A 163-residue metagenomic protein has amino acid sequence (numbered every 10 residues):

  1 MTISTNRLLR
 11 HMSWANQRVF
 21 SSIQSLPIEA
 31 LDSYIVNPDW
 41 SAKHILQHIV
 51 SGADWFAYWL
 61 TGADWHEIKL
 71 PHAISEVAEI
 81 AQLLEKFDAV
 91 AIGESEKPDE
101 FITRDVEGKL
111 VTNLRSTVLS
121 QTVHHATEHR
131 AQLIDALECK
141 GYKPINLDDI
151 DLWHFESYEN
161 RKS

Functional and structural regions predicted by a protein language model:
M1, T5-L8, E76-I80: Residue-level preference for long, well-ordered alpha-helices that form the structural scaffold of enzyme catalytic
N6-S21, S25-K69, E107-S163: Short, contiguous alpha-helical
W14, L84, F101-I102, L133: Short amphipathic alpha-helical surface micro-motifs
Y58, G62-P98: Helix-adjacent hinge/juxtasegments
E94-K109: Acidic catalytic patch
